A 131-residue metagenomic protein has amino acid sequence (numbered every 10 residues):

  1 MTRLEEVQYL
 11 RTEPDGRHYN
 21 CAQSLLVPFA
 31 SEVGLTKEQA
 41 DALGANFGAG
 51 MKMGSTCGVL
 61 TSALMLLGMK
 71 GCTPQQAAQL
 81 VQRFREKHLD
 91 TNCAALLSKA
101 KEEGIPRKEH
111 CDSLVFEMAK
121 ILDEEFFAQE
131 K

Functional and structural regions predicted by a protein language model:
M1-P14: Polybasic, low-complexity association/targeting segments
P14-G16, K52-G54, R107-K108: Solvent-exposed loop and edge beta-strand segments that line ligand/cofactor-binding and catalytic clefts
H18-C21, C57: Short, thiol/selenol-centered motifs that function as redox-active sites or metal-ligating centers
L25-G44, L89-L96: Acidic-glycine-rich active-site phosphate/pyrophosphate-binding loop
S31-A42, G68-L80: Phosphate-handling active-site elements
A42, K52-S55, T73-Q75, E86: Domain-level signature for proteins that mediate thiol-based redox and metal-cofactor handling
N46-M69: Glycine/serine-rich anion-binding loops at beta->alpha junctions that coordinate negatively charged ligand groups
Q75-K131: C-terminal binding/interaction regions
